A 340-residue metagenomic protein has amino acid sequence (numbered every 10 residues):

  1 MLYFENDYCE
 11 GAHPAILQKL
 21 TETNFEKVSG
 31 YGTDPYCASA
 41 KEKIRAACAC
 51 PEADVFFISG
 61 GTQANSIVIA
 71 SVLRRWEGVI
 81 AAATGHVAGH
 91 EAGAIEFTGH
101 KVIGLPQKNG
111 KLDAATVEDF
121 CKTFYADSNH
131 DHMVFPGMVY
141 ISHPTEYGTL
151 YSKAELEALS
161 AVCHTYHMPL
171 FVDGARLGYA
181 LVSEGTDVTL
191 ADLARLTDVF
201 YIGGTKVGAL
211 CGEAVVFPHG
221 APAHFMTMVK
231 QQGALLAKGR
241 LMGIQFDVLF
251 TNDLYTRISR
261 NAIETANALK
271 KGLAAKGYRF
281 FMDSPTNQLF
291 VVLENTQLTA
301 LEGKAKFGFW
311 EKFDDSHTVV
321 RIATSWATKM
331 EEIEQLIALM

Functional and structural regions predicted by a protein language model:
H13-G61, A83-A88, A94: Conserved N-terminal alpha-helix of the aminotransferase class I/II PLP-enzyme fold
S71-G89, E118: Conserved PLP-anchoring active-site segment centered on the Schiff-base-forming lysine
R74-W76, N267-M340: Conserved C-terminal alpha-helix-loop-beta "cap" of PLP-dependent enzymes that closes/shapes the active-site mouth
G99-E146, Y151-A158: PLP-dependent aminotransferase-class I/II
V102-I103, L170-V172, F280, F307: Hydrophobic beta-strand scaffold residues
K108, F135-P136, S142, L150 (+2 more regions): Active-site C-terminal subdomain of aminotransferase-like
Y151-S183: Catalytic PLP-binding core of fold-type I/II PLP enzymes
